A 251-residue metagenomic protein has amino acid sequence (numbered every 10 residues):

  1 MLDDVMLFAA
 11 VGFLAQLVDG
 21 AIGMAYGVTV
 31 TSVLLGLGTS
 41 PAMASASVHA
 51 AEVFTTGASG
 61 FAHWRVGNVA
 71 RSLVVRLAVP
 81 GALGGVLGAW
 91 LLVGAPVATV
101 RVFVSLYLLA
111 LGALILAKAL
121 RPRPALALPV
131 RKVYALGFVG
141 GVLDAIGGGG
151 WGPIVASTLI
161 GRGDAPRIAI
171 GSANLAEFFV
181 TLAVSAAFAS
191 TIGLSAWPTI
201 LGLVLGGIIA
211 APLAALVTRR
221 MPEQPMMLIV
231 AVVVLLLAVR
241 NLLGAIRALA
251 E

Functional and structural regions predicted by a protein language model:
M1-G38, P122-I170, L201: Selected transmembrane alpha-helices and immediately adjacent juxtamembrane segments of polytopic inner-membrane
D4-V5, L37-F54, A98-L108, F138-G150 (+1 more regions): Structural signature of hydrophobic alpha-helical transmembrane segments
G27, S40, P96, A165 (+1 more regions): A helix-boundary/kink motif common to multi-pass secondary transporters, especially Major Facilitator Superfamily
T39-V48, A70-L73, G163-L175: Membrane-interface alpha-helices at helix entry/exit sites of multi-pass transporters
A46-T99, T181-P225, I229-V232: Selective hydrophobic functional segments
A58-N68, A89, V97, F103-P129 (+2 more regions): Transmembrane helix exit motif
A70-P80, V104, A127-A135, I170-L175 (+1 more regions): Cytoplasmic-side transmembrane-helix entry/capping segments in multi-pass membrane proteins
V142-G149, V184-A187, L237-A250: Hydrophobic alpha-helical transmembrane segments in multi-pass integral membrane proteins
